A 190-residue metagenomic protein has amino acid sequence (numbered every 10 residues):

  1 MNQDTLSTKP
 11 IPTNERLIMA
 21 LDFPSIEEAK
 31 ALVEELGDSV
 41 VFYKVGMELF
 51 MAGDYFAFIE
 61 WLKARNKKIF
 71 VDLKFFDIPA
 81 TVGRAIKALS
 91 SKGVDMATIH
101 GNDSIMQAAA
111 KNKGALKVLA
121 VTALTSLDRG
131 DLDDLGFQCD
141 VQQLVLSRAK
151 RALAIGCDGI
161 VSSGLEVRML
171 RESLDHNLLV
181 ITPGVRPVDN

Functional and structural regions predicted by a protein language model:
M1-A31, R168-D175: N-terminal amphipathic alpha-helix/helix-capping segment at the start of soluble metabolic enzymes
D4-T8, L32, A57-I59, T81-V82 (+2 more regions): A broad, low-specificity signal for short, low-complexity segments enriched in glycine/proline and polar/charged
T8-P10, V33-S39, F56-N66, A88-S91 (+2 more regions): Acidic (Asp/Glu)-rich catalytic clusters
T13-L17, D77-M169, S173-N190: Conserved anion-binding
I18, F42, F70: Short hydrophobic-acidic sequence motifs that mark active-site Asp/Glu residues
L21-A57, W61-K63, P79-V82, G164 (+1 more regions): Conserved alpha/beta-domain cores
K68-F70, L179: Hydrophobic "anchor" residues on beta-strands that sit immediately upstream of conserved functional sites
